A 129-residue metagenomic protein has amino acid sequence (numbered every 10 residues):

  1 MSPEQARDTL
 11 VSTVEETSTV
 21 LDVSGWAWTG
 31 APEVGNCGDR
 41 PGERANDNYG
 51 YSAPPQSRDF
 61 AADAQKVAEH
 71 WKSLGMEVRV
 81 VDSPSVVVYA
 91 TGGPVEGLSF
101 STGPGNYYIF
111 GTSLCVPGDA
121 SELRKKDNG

Functional and structural regions predicted by a protein language model:
M1-E43, P54-P55, A61: N-terminal leader/targeting segments
A6-T13, A27-W28, T112-S113, G118-G129: C-terminal basic regulatory modules in eukaryotic proteins
T29-N36, V86, A90, N128: A sequence-level detector of short, solvent-exposed, charge-rich linear segments
C37-D47, G92-E96: A short, glycine/Asx- and small/polar-enriched loop/turn that sits immediately N-terminal to a beta-strand
E43-Y49, E122-K126: Extracellular/mature segments of secreted proteins
N46-A53, G111: Oligomerization/assembly interface segments of phage tail-like spikes and tubes
P55-A120: Extracytosolic low-complexity repeat regions of secreted or lipid-anchored proteins
